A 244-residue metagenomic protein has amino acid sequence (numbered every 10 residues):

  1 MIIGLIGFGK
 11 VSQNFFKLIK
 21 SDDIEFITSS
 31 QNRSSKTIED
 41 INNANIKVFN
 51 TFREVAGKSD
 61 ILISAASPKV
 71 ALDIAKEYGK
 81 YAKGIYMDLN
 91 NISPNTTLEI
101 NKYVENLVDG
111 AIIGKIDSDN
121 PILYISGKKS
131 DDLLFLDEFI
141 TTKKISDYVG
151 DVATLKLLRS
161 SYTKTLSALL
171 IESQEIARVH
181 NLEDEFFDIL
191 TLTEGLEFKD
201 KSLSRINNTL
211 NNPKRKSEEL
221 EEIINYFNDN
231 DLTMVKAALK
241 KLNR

Functional and structural regions predicted by a protein language model:
M1-G57, I116: NAD(P)+-binding Rossmann beta1-loop-alpha1 motif at the extreme N-terminus of oxidoreductases
I3, E25-I27, L107, T142 (+1 more regions): Hydrophobic anchor at the start of a short beta-strand that flanks the dinucleotide cofactor-binding loop
F52-E54, D60-I63, P68-I122: Rossmann-like NAD(P)(H) cofactor-binding subdomain of soluble oxidoreductases
I92-S93, T97-T163: Rossmann-fold dinucleotide-binding core
S173: Cationic-aromatic interfacial patches
L182-G195: Small-residue-rich helix-loop
L192-R244: Interdomain hinge/lid region at the active-site interface of Rossmann-like NAD(P)-dependent oxidoreductases
